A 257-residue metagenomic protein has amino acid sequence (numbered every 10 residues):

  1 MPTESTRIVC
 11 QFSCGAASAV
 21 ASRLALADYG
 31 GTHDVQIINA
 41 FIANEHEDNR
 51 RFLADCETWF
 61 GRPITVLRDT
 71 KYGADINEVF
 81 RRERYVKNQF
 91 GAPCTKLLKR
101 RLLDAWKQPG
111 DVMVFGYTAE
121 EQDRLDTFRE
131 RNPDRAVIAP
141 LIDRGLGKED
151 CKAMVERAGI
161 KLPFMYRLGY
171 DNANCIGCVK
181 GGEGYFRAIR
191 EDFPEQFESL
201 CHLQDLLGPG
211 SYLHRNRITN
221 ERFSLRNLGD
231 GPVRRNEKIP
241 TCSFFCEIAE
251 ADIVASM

Functional and structural regions predicted by a protein language model:
M1-M257: Nucleotide-activated chemistry modules centered on ATP-dependent adenylation/adenylyltransferase
